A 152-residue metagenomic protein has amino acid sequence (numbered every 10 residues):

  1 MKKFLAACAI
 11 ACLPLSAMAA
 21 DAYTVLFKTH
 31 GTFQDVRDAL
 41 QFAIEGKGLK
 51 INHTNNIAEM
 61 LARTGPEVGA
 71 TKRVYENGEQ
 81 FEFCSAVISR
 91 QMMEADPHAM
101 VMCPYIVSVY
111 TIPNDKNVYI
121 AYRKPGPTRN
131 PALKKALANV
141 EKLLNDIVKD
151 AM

Functional and structural regions predicted by a protein language model:
K2-A7: Sec-dependent signal peptide recognition, specifically the positively charged N-region followed immediately by
A11-M18: Hydrophobic h-region of N-terminal signal peptides that target proteins for export in Gram-negative bacteria
A19-G48, N55: Terminal, regulation- and interaction-focused segments at domain boundaries
T29-R37, T54, V74, N130-L133 (+2 more regions): Solvent-exposed, acidic/flexible segments
N56-M102: Compact, glycine-rich, soluble single-domain proteins
C103-L133: Beta-strand/loop substructures that line and gate deep hydrophobic ligand-binding cavities in soluble
Y122-M152: C-terminal partner/receptor-binding element of secreted or periplasmic proteins
